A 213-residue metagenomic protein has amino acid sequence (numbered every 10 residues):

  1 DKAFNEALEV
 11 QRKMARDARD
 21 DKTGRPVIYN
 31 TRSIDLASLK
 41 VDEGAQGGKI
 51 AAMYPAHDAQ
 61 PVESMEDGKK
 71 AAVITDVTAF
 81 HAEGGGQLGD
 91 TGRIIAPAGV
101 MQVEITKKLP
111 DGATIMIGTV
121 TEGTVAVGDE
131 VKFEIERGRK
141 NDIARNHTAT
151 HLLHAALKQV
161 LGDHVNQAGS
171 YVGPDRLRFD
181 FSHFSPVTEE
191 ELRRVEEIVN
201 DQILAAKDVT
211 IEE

Functional and structural regions predicted by a protein language model:
D1-E213: A glycine- and charged-residue-rich anion-binding loop/surface
